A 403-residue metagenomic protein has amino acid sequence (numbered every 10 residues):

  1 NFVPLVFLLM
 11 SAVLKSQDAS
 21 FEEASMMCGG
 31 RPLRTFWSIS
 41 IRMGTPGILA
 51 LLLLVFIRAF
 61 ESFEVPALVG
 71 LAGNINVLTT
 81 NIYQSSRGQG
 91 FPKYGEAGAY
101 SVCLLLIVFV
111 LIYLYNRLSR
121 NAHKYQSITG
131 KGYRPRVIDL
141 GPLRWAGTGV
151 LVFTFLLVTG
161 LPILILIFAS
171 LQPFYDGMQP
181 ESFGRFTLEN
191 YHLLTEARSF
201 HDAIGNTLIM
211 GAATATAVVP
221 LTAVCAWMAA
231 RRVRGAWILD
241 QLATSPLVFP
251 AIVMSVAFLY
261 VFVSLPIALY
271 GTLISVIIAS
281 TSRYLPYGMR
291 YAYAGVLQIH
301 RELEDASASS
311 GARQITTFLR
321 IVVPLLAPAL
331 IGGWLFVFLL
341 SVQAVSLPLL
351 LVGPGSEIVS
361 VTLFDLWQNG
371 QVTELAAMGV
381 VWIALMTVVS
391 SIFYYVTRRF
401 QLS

Functional and structural regions predicted by a protein language model:
N1-A19, G30-E61, G149-I163, S245 (+5 more regions): Transmembrane alpha-helices
N1-V6, S199-G211, V248, A257-G288 (+2 more regions): Loop-to-helix entry region at the N-terminal start of transmembrane alpha-helices in multi-pass membrane transporters
P4, L8-E22, M26, G30-L33 (+8 more regions): C-terminal transmembrane helix and the adjacent membrane-cytosol boundary/short C-terminal tail of inner/organellar
E22, P46, G141-V150, V224-F258: Cytoplasmic-entry segments and transmembrane alpha-helices of multi-pass inner-membrane transporters
A24, F36, G44, I82 (+12 more regions): Hydrophobic alpha-helical elements at and bordering transmembrane segments of multi-pass membrane proteins
L33-R34, P66-N74, G132-V137, D176-L188 (+4 more regions): Membrane-interfacial helix termini and adjacent extracytoplasmic/periplasmic loops of multi-pass transporters
F60-F63, A67-F109, L140-R144, S170 (+4 more regions): Interhelical loop and adjacent transmembrane-helix boundary motif in polytopic membrane transport permeases
L104-Y113, P135-I165, W237-A243: N-terminal signal-anchor/first transmembrane alpha helix
